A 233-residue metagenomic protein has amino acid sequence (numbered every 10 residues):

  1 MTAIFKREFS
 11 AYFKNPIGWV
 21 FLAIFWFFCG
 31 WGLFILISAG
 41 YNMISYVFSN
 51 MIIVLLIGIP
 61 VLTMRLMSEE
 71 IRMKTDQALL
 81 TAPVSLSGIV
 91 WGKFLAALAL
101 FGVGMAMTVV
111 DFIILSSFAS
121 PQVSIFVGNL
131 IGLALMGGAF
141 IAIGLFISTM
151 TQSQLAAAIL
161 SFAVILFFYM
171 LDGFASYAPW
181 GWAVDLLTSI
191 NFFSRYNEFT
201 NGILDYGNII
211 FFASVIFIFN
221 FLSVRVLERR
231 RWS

Functional and structural regions predicted by a protein language model:
M1-E69, F94, V110, G207-S233: Hydrophobic alpha-helical transmembrane segments
G18-I24, Q154-L171: Pore- or pathway-lining transmembrane helices of multi-pass membrane proteins that form conduits for solutes/ions
W26-L33, V109-D111, L115, V164-G173: Aromatic-anchored segments of alpha-helical transmembrane domains
G32-I37, Y41-N50, V54, A96-L155: Secretory targeting signals
A39-Y41, S45, L160, V164-V226 (+1 more regions): Terminal transmembrane helical anchor/hairpin motif
M64-S68, F112-S116, G144, S148 (+5 more regions): Membrane-water interface at transmembrane helix exits
L66-A96: Helix-loop-helix units of permease transmembrane domains in multi-pass membrane transporters, especially ABC
K93-F94, N129, S161-F162: Residue-level recognition of transmembrane alpha-helices in multi-pass small-molecule transporters/permeases
